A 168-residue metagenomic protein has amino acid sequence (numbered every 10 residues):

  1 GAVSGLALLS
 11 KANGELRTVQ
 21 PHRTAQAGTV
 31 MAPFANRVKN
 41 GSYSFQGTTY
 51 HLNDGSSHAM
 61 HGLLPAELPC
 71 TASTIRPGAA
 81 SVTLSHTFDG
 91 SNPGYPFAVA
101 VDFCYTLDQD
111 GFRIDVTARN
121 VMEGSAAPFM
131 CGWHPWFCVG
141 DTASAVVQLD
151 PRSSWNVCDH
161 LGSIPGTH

Functional and structural regions predicted by a protein language model:
G1, S10, D108, N156-C158 (+1 more regions): Acidic/polar residues at beta-strand termini and the immediately following turn/coil
G1-A2, H86-C138: Acidic, contiguous internal or C-terminal segments within carbohydrate-active enzymes that form a structured patch used
G1-Y50: Beta-strand-rich N-terminal accessory domains
A2, A27, K39, A66-T71 (+3 more regions): Residues that flank catalytic or metal-binding motifs in active/ligand-binding sites
A7, S42, T83-S85, T117: Residue-level detector of beta-strand face positions
K39-D54, Q109-G111, D115, R119-M122: Conserved SET/PR-domain catalytic core that frames the SAM/AdoMet-binding pocket
T48, N53-Q109: Extended, loop-rich substrate-binding clefts of extracytoplasmic carbohydrate-active enzymes
G124, P128, W136-H168: Active-site/ligand-binding surface loops and adjacent short beta/alpha elements that line catalytic pockets across
